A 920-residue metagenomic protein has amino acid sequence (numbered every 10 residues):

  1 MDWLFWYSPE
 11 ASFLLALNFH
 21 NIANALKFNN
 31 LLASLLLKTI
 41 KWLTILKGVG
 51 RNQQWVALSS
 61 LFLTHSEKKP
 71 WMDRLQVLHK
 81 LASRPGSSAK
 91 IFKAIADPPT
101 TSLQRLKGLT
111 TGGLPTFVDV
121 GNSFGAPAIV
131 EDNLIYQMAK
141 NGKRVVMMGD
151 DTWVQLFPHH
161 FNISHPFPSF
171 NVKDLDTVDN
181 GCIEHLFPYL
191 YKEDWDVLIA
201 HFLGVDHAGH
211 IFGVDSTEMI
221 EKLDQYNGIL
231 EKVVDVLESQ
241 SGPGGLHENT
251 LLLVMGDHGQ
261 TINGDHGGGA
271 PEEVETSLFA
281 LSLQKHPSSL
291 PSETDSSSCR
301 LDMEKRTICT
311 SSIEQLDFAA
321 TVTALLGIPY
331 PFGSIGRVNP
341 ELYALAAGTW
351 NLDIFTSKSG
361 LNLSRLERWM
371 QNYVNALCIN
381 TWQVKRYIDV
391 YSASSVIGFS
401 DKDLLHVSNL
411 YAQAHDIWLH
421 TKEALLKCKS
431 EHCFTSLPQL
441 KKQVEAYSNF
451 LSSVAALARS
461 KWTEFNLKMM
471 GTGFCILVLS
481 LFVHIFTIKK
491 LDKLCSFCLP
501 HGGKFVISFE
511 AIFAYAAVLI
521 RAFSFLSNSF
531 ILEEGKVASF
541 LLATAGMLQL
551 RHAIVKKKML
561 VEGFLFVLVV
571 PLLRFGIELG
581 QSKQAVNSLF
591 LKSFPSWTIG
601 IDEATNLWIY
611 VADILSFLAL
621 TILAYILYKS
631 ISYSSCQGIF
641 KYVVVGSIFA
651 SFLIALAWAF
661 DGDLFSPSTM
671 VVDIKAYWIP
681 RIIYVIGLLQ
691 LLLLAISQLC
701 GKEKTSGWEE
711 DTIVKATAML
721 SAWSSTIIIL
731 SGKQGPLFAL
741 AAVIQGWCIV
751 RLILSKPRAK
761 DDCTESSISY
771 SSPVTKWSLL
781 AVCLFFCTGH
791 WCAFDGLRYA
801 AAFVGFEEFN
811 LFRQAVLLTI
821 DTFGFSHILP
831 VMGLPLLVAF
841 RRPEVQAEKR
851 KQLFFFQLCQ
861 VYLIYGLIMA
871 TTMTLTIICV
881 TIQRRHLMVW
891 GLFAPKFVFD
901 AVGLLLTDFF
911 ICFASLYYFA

Functional and structural regions predicted by a protein language model:
M1-A25, N29, R459-A920: Alpha-helical transmembrane segments of integral membrane proteins
D2-K38, S59-V197, L203-I211, T310-T349: Active-site-proximal alpha/beta segments of enzymes that process anionic O-linked groups
A33-I45, G50, D176-L198, V205-H266: A long, amphipathic alpha-helix that forms part of the scaffold/cap immediately adjacent to metal-dependent active
Q54-F62, G259-I262: Short acidic, Gly/Ser-rich segments with clustered Asp/Glu that frequently serve as metal-coordination loops in enzyme
L246-E248, V254-S296, T307, L352: Histidine-centered active-site microenvironments of extracellular/periplasmic hydrolases and transferases
L301-T310: Short beta-alpha connecting loops at secondary-structure transitions that line or flank enzyme active sites
N339, Y343-L477, F513-V518, F566-L573: Phosphate/adenylate-binding glycine loop and adjacent helical scaffold
